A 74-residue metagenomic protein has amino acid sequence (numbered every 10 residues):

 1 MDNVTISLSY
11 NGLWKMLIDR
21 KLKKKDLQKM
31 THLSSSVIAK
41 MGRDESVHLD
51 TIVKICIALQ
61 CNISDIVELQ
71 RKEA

Functional and structural regions predicted by a protein language model:
M1-K23: A short, Lys/Arg-rich alpha-helix, primarily the initiator
L17, Q28, C56: The alpha-helix within a helix-turn-helix
I18, H32, R43, R71: Residue-level detection of the helix-turn-helix DNA-binding "recognition helix"
D26, V37, D65: Residues in the helix-turn-helix
L33-V47: Recognition helix of helix-turn-helix/homeodomain-like DNA-binding domains that insert into the DNA major groove
D44-I57: Short, basic-rich loop-to-helix N-cap that marks the start of a DNA-contacting helix
Q60-A74: Short C-terminal boundary/hinge segments that cap the last helix of small helical domains
